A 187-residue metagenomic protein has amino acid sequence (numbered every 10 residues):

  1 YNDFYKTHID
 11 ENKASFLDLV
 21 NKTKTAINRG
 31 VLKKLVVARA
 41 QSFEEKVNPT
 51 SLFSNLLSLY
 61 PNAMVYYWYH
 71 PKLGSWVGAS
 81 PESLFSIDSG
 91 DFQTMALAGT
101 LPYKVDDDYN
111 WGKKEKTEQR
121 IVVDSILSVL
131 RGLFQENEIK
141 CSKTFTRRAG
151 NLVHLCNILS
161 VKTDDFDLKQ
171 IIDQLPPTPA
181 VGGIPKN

Functional and structural regions predicted by a protein language model:
Y1-A14, D18-N21, E44, Q93-N187: Contiguous alpha-helical scaffold segments within structured protein domains that host functional hotspots
N2-L56, M64-W68: Glycine-rich, mobile lid/loop segments that gate access to catalytic sites or pores
T25-R29, P61, R131, Q135: Generic secondary-structure signature for well-ordered alpha-helical cores
N28, W76, A180-V181: Short glycine/serine/threonine-biased micro-segments
G30, F85, D124: A residue-level signal for conserved active-site and pocket-lining positions in enzyme catalytic cores
L32-K33, N62, E136, D165: A general structural signal for well-ordered secondary-structure junctions
R39-I121, N187: An anion-binding catalytic pocket shared by soluble metabolic enzymes
